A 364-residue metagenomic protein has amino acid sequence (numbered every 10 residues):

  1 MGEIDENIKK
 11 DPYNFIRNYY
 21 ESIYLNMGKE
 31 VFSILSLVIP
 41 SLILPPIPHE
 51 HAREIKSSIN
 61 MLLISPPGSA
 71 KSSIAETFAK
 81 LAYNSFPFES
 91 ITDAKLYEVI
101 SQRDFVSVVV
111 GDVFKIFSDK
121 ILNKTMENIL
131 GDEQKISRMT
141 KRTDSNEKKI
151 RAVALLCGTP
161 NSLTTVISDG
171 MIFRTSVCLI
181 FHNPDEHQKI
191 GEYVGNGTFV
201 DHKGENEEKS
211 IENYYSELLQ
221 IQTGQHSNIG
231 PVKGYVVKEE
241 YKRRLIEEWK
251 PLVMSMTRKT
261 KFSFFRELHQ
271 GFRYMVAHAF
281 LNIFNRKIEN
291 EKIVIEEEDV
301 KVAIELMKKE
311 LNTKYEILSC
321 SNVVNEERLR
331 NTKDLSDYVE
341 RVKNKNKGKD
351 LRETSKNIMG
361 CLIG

Functional and structural regions predicted by a protein language model:
M1-I34: Charged, amphipathic alpha-helical linker segments immediately N-terminal to NTP-binding catalytic cores
L35-R53: Pre-Walker A adenine-sensing motif
A52-E89: Walker A/P-loop
S90-V108, R142-D144: Conserved alpha-helical scaffold flanking the Walker A/P-loop in AAA+ ATPase domains
D104-G131, S162-F173, H187-Q188: Conserved AAA+/SF3 P-loop NTPase catalytic/coupling segment centered on the Walker-B
D104-S107, Q134-S137, K149-A154: Loop/turn-to-beta-strand initiation segments
K120-E147, G158: Substrate-gripping "pore-loop 1 plus following alpha2 helix"
S137-R151, N161-N344: Phosphate-sensing "switch" segment of ASCE/P-loop ATPases
